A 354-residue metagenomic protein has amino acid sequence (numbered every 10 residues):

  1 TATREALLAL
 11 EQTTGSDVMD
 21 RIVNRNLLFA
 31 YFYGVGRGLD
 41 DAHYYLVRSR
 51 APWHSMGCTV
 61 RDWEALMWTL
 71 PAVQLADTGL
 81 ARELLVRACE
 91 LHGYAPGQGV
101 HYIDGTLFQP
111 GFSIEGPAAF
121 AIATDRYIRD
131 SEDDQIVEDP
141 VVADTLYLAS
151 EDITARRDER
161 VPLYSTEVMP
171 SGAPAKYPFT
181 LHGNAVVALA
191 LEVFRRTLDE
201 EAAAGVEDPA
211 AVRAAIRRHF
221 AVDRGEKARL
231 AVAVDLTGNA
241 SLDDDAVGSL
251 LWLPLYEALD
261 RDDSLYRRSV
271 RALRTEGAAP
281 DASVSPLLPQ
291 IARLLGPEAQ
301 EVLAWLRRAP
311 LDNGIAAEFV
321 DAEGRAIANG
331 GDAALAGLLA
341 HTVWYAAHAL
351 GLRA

Functional and structural regions predicted by a protein language model:
T1, T106-A119, R126, S150-V206: The feature captures the catalytic groove of carbohydrate-active enzymes
T1-C58, A354: Acidic/polar, glycine-enriched structural segments that form the non-catalytic walls/loops of the carbohydrate-binding
N26-G38, A76-G99, R129, V141-P162 (+3 more regions): Long, well-ordered core segments of solenoidal/helical folds
L46-H54, A95-F112, L163-F179, L236 (+1 more regions): Acidic/His metal-coordination segments adjacent to aromatic residues that form catalytic metal sites in metalloenzymes
M56-E159, N184, G330-R353: Aromatic-rich carbohydrate-recognition surfaces in CAZymes
G57-V60, P110-Y127, A240-D260, A282-A354: C-terminal capping/lid segments that line or modulate ligand- or cofactor-binding pockets
D62, L148-E151, D158-E159, K176-A188 (+1 more regions): Extended ligand-binding clefts on enzyme/binding-domain cores
